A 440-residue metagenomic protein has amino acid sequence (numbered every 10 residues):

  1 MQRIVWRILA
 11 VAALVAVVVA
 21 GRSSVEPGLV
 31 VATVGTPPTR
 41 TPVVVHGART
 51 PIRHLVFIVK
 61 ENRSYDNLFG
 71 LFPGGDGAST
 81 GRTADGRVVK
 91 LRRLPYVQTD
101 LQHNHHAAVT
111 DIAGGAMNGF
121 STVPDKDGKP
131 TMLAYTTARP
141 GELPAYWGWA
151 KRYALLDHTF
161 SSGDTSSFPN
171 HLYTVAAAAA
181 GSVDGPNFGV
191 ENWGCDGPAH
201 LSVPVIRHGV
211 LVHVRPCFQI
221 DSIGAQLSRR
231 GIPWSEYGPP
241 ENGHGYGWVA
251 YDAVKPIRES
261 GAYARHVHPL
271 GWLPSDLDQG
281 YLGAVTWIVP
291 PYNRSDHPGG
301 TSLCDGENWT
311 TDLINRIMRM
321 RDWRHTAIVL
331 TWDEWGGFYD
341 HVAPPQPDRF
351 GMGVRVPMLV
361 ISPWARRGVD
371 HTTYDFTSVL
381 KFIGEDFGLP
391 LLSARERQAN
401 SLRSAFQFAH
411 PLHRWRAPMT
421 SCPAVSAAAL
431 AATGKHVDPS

Functional and structural regions predicted by a protein language model:
M1-V11: N-terminal Sec-pathway targeting helices
L9, A13, R87-V89: Terminal targeting/leader modules
A12-S23: Hydrophobic alpha-helical membrane-insertion segments, chiefly the h-region of N-terminal signal peptides
G21-S440: N-terminal pro-sequences and low-complexity stem/linker regions of secreted or lumenal proteins
